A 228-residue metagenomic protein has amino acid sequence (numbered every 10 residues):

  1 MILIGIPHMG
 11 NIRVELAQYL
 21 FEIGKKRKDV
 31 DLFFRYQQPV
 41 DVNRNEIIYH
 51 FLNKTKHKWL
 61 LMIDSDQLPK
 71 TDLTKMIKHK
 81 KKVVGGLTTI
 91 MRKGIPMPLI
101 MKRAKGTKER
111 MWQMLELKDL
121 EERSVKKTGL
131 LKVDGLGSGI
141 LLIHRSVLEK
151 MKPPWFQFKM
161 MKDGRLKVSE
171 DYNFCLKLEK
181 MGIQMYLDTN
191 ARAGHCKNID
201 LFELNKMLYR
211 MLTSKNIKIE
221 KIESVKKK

Functional and structural regions predicted by a protein language model:
M1-V42, K227-K228: N-proximal low-complexity "stem/linker" segments adjacent to membrane-targeting elements
K25-K26, I77, E179: Anion (oxyanion) recognition and catalysis
D29, S146, K150-K228: C-terminal catalytic/acceptor-binding lobe
F34-Y36, L87, T189: Residue-level recognition of beta-strand->loop/alpha-helix junctions
N45-W59: Active-site nucleotide-sugar/metal-binding loop of Leloir-type enzymes
I48, K70-K159: Conserved catalytic core of nucleotide-sugar-dependent glycosyltransferases
K56-H57, K81, I183: Short, high-confidence coil segments that cap the C-terminus of an alpha-helix and link into the following beta-strand
K56-L68: Short beta-strand-to-loop acidic/aromatic patch adjacent to the donor-nucleotide binding site
